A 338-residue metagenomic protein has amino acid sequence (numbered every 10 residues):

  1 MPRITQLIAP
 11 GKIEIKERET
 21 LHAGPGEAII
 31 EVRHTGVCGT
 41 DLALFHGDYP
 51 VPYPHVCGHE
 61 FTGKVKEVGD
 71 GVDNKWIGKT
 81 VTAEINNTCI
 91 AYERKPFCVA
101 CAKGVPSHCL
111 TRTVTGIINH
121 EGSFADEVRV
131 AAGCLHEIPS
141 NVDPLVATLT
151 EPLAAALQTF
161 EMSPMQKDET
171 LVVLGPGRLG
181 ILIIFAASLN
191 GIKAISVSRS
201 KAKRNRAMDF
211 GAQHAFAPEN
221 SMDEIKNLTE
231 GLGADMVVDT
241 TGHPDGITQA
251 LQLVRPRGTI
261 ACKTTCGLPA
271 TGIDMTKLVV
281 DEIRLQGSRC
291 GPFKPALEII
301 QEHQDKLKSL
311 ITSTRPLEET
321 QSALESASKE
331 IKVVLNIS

Functional and structural regions predicted by a protein language model:
P2-I4, T248-Q252, K294-S338: C-terminal hydrophobic helical "lid"/dimerization subdomain of Rossmann-like NAD(P)H-dependent oxidoreductases
L21-T35, D48-F97, P139-N141: Glycine-rich beta-strand-centered segment in the early N-terminal region that forms part of a ligand/cofactor-binding
W76, S140-E219: Mid-domain Rossmann-like dinucleotide-binding core that forms the NAD(H)/NADP(H) cofactor-binding site
T82, V238, A261: N-terminal Rossmann-like NAD(P) cofactor-binding module of classical short-chain dehydrogenase/reductase
T88-L174: NAD(P)H dinucleotide-binding glycine-rich loop of Rossmann-like/cofactor-binding domains, especially the beta1-alpha1
S221-G231: Short amphipathic alpha-helix with an adjacent loop that forms part of the alpha/beta core around
A234-V238, K332: Short SAM/SAH-binding signature in class I
P244-E302, I337-S338: Glycine-rich phosphate-binding loop and adjacent beta-alpha segment of Rossmann(oid) nucleotide-cofactor-binding
